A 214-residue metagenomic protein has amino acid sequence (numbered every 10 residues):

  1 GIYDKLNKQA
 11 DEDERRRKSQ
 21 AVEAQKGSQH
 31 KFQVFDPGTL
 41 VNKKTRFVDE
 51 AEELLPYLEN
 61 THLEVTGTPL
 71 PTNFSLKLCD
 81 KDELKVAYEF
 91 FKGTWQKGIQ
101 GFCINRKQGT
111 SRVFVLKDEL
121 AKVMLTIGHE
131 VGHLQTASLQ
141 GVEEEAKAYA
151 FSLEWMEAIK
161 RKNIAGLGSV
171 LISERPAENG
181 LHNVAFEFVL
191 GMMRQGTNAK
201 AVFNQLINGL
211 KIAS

Functional and structural regions predicted by a protein language model:
G1-Q33, N179-S214: Pan-zinc metallopeptidase signature
Q9-P56, N73-S75: Long terminal accessory regions outside catalytic cores
T39-K117: Auxiliary, metal-adjacent structural segments of Zn-dependent hydrolase domains
L63, G67, H133-T136, S152-R161 (+1 more regions): Sec-exported extracytoplasmic/periplasmic mature domains
L120-I127, A158-N163: A structural motif
K122, T126, E143-F151, V184-F188: Extracytoplasmic/secreted proteins, especially bacterial periplasmic and envelope-associated proteins
L125-S138, Y149: Active-site recognition of the HExxH zinc-binding catalytic motif
L139-A177: Post-HExxH zinc-binding segment in Zn-dependent metallohydrolases
